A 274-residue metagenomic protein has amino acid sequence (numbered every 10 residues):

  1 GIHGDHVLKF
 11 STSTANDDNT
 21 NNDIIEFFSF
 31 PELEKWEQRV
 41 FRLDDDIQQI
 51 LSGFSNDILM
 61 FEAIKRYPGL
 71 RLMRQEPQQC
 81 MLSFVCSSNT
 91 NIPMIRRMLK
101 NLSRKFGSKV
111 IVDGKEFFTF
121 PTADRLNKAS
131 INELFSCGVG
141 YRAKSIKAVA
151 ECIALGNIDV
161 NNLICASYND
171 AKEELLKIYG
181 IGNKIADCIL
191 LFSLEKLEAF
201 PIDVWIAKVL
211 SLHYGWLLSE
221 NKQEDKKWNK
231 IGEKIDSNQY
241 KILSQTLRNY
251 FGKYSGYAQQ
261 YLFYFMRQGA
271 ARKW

Functional and structural regions predicted by a protein language model:
G1-W274: HhH-family (HhH-GPD) DNA N-glycosylase catalytic core used in base-excision repair
